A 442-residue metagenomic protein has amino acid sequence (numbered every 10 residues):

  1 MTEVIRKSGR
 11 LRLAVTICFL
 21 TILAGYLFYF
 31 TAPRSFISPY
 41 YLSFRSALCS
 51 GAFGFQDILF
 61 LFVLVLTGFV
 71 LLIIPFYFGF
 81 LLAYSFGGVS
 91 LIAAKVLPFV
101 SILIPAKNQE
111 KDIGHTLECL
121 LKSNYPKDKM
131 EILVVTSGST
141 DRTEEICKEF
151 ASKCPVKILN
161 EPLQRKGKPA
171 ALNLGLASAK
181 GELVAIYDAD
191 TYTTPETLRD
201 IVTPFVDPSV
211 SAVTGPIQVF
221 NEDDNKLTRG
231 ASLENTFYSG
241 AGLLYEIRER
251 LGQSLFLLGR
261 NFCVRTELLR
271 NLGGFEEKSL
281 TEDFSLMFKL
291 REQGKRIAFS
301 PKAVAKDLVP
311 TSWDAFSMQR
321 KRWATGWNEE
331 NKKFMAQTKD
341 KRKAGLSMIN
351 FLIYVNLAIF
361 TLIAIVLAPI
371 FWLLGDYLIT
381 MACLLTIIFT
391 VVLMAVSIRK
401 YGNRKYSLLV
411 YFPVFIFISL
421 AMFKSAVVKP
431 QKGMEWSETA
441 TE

Functional and structural regions predicted by a protein language model:
Y29-F30, R34-L64, L82-S85, I92-A94 (+1 more regions): Membrane-embedded multi-pass helical conduit in multi-pass membrane proteins, especially envelope-biosynthetic
P98-S101, E131, S285: Cell-envelope/extracellular polymer assembly enzymes that use nucleotide-activated donors
G114, D141-E149, E196: Acidic helix N-cap motif at the loop->helix transition within catalytic regions of sugar-transfer enzymes
E118-K129: Short, acidic, metal-binding catalytic loop of nucleotide-sugar glycosyltransferases
K129-G138, L159-E161: Short beta-strand/loop segment that forms part of the nucleotide-sugar
T136-E145, Q164-R165: A conserved acidic beta->alpha catalytic loop
N160, G167-A171, A177, E182 (+6 more regions): Long helical/loop segments within the catalytic core of UDP-sugar-dependent glycosyltransferases, especially the large
K278, M287-K306: Catalytic donor-sugar/metal-binding loop of nucleotide-sugar-dependent glycosyltransferases
